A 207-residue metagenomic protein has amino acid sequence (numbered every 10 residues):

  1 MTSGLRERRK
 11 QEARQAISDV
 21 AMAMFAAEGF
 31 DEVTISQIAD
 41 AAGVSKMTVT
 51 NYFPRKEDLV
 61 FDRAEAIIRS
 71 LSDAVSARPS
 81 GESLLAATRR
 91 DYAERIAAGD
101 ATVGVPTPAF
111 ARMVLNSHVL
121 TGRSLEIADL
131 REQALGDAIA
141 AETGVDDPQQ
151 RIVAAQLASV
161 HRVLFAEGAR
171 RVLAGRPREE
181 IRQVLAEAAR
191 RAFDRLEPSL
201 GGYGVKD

Functional and structural regions predicted by a protein language model:
M1-V44, F61, A66, S70: Basic, helix-initiating cap at the start of DNA-binding domains
A13, R63, I67, Y92 (+3 more regions): Hydrophobic/aromatic residues within well-ordered alpha-helical segments
D40, P54-R55: Residue-level detection of the helix-turn-helix DNA-binding "recognition helix"
V44-F53: Short hydrophobic/aromatic patch on the recognition helix
R69-F110: Hydrophobic alpha-helical connector segments
D129-A154, G204: Hydrophobic alpha-helical bundle segments that form small-molecule/ligand-binding pockets
D137, A141, A166, R170-D207: C-terminal peripheral helix-coil segments that are non-catalytic and often amphipathic
Q150-A158, R162, A186: Short, well-structured alpha-helical segments
